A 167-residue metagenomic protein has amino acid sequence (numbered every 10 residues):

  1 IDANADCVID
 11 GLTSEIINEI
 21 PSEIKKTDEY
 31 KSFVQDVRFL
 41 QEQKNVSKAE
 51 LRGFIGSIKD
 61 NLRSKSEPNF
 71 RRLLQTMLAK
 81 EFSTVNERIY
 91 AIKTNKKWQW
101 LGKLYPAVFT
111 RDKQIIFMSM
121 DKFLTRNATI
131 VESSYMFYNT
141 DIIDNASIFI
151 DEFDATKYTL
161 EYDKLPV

Functional and structural regions predicted by a protein language model:
I1-Q114: A substrate-engagement module of RecA-like helicase motors
T94-V167: Signature of the SF2 helicase/ATPase Hel1-core->accessory helical subdomain module
